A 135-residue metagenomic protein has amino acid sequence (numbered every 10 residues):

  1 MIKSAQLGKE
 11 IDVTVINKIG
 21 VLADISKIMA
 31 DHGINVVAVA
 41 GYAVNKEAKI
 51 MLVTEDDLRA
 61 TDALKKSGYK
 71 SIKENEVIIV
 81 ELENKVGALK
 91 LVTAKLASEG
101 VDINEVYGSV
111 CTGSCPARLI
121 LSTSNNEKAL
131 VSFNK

Functional and structural regions predicted by a protein language model:
M1-K135: A conserved regulatory-domain signal marking ACT and ACT-like small-molecule sensing domains and adjacent regulatory
